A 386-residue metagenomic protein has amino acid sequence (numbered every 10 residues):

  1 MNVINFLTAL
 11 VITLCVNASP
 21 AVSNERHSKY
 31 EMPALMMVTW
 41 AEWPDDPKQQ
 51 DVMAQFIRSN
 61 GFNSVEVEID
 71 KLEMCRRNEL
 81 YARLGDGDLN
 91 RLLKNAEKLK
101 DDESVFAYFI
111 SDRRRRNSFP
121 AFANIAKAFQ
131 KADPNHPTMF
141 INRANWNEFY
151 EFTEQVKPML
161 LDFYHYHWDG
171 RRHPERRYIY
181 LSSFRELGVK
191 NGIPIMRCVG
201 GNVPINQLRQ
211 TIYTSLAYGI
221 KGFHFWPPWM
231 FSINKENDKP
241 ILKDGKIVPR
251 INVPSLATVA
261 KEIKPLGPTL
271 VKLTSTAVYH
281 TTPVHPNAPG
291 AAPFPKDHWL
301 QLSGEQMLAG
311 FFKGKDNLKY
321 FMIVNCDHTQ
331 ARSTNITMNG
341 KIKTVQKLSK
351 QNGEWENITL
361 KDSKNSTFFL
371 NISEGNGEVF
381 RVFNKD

Functional and structural regions predicted by a protein language model:
N5-N17: Bacterial N-terminal signal peptides
V22-T344, S349-D386: Glycan-processing catalytic domains of CAZymes
